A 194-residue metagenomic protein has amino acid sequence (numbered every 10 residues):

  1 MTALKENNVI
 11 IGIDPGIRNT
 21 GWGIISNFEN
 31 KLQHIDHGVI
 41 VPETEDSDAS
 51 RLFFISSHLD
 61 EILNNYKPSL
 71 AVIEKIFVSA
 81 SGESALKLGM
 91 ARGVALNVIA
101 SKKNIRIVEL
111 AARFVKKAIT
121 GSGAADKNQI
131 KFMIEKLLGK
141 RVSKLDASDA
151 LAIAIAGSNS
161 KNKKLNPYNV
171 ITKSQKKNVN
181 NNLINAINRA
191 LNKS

Functional and structural regions predicted by a protein language model:
M1-S194: Phosphate- and other anionic-substrate recognition elements at nucleic-acid/protein interfaces
